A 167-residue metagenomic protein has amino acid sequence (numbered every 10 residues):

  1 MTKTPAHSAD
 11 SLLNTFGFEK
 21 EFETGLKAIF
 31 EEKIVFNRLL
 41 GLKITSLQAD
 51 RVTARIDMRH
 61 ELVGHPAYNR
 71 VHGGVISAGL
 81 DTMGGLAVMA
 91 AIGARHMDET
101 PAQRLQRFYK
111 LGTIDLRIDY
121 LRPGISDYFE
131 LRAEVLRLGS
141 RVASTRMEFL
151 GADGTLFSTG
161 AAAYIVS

Functional and structural regions predicted by a protein language model:
M1-S167: Terminal targeting signals and extreme-terminal segments of soluble enzymes
